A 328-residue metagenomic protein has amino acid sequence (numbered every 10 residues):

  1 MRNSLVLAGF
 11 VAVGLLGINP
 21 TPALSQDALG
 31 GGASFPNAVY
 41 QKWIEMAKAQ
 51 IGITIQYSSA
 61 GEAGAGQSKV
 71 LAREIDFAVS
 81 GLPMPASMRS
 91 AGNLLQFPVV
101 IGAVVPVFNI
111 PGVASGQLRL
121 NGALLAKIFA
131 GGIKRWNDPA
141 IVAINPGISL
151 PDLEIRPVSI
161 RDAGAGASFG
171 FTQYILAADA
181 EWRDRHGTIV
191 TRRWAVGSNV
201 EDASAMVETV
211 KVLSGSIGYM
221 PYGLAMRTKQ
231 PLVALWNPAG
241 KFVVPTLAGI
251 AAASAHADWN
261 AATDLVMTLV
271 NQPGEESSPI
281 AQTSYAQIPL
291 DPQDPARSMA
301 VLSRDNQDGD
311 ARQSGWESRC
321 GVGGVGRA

Functional and structural regions predicted by a protein language model:
M1-G9: Bacterial N-terminal signal peptides that target proteins for export
G14-A23: C-terminal segment of classical bacterial N-terminal signal peptides
L24-A328: Flexible loop/hinge segments at secondary-structure junctions
